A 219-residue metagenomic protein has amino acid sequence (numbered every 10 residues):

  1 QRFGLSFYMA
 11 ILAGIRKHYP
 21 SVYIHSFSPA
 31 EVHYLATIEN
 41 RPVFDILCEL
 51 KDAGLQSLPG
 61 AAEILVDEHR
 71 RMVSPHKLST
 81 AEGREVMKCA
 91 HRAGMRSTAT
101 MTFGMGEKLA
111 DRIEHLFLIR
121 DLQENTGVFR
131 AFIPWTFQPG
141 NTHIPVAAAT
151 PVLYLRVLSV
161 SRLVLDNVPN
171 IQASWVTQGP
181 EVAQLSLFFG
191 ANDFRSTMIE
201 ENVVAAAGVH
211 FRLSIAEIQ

Functional and structural regions predicted by a protein language model:
Q1-E114, L118-D121: Conserved Radical SAM active-site core
K17-H18, R92, F117, Q123-Q219: Auxiliary Fe-S-binding modules of radical SAM enzymes
